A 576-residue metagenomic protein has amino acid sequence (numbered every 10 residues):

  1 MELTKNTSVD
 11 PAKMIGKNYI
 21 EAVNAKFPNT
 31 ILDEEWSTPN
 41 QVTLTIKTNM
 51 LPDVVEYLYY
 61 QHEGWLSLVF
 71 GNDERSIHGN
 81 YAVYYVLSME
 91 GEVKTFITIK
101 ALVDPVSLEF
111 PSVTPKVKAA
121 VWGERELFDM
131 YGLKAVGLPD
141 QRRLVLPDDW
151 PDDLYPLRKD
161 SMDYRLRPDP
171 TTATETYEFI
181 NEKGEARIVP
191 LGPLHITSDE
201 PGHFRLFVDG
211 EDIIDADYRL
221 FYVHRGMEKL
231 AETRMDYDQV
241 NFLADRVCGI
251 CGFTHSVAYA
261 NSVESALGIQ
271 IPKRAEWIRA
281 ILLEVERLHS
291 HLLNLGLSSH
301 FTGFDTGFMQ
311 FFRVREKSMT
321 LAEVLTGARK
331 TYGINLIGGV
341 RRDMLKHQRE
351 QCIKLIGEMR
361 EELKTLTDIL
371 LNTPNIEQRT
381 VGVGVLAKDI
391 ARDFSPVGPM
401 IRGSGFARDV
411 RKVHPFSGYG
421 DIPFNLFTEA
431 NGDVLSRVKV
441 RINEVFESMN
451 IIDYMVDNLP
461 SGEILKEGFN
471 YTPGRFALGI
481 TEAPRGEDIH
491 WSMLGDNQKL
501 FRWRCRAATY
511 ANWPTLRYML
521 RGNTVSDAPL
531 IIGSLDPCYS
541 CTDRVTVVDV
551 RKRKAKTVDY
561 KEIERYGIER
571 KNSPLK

Functional and structural regions predicted by a protein language model:
M1-A216, S290, N372, I376-R379 (+3 more regions): Terminal low-complexity/charged segments
T48-L51, L144-K576: Metal/cofactor-centered catalytic core regions of large enzymes
